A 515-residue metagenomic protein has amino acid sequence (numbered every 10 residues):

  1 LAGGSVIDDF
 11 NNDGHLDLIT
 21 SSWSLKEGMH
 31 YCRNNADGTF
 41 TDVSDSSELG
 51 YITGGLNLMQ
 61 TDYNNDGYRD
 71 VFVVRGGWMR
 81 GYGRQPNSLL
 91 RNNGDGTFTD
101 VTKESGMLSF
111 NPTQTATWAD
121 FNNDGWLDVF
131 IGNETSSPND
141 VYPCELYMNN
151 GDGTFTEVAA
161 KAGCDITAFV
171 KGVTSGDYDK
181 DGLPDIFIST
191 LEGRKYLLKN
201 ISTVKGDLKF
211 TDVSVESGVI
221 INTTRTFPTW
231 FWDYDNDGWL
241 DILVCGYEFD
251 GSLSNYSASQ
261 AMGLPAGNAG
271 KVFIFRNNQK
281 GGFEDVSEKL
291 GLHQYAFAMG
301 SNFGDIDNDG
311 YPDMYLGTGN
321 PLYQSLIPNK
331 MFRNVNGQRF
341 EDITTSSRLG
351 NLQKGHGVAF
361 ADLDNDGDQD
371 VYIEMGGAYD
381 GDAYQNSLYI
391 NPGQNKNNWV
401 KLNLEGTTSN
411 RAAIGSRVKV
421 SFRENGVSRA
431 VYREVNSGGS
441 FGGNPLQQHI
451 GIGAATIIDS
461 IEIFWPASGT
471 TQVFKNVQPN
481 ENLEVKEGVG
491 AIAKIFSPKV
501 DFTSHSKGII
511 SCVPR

Functional and structural regions predicted by a protein language model:
L1, C32-T53, L90-N111, Y147-A168 (+6 more regions): Blade-edge motifs of beta-propeller repeat domains
A2-N12, R33, G54-N65, R91 (+12 more regions): Beta-propeller blade termini
H15-S22, V71-R75, V129-N133, I186-T190 (+4 more regions): Hydrophobic beta-strand segments that make up the repeating blades of beta-propeller and related beta-repeat
E27-H30, G81, N87-L89, P138-N139 (+7 more regions): Structural signal for beta-propeller blades
V74-R84, G132-D140, G246-G267, G317-Q324 (+1 more regions): Short, conserved, GDST-rich strand-edge loop motifs in beta-rich repeat architectures
G76, R80-Y82, P86-S88, T97-M148 (+4 more regions): Solenoidal tandem-repeat scaffolds enriched in leucines and small polar residues
G206, G282, R339-E341, T345-K354 (+2 more regions): Gly/Ser/Thr/Pro-enriched helix-cap/hinge segments flanking short amphipathic alpha-helices
M299, F303, D307-Y323, I327: Loop/turn-rich, solvent-exposed surfaces of beta-rich toroidal or solenoidal domains
